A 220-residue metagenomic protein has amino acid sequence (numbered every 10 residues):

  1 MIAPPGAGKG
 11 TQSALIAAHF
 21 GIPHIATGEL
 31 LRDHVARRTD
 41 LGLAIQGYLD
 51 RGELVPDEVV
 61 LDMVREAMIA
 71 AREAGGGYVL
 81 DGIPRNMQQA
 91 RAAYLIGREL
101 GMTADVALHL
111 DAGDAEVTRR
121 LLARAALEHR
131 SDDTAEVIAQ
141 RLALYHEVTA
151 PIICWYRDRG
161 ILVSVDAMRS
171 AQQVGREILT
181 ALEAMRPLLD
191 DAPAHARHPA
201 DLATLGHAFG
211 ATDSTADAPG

Functional and structural regions predicted by a protein language model:
M1-G220: Glycine-rich phosphate-binding loop of ATP-dependent small-molecule kinases
